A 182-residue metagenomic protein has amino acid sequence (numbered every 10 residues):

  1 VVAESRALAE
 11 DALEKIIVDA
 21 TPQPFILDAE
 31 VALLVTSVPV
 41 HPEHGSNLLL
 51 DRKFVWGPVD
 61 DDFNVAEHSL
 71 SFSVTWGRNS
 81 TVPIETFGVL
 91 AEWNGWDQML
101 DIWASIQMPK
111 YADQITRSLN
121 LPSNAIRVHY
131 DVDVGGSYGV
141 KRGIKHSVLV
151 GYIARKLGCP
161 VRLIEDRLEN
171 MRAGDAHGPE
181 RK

Functional and structural regions predicted by a protein language model:
V1-A12, I16, Y138-K182: Glycine-rich and small/hydrophobic secondary-structure elements
V1-Q114, G139: Extended, polar/acidic
I16-V18, T116-L121, P179-E180: Short, solvent-exposed amphipathic alpha-helical segments in soluble enzyme and RNA/protein-processing domains
L70-V74, I102-A104, I126-Y130, V161-D166: General beta-strand structural signal in soluble alpha/beta enzymes
W76, P109-K110, D133-G135, R167-M171: Short acidic loop-to-helix transition motifs that present clustered carboxylates
V89-G95, D113-A125, V148-L163: Proline/glycine-anchored alpha-helix kink/cap motifs
W93-D97, Y130-V134, R167: Short, histidine-centered active-site or binding-site loop motifs used for metal coordination, general acid-base
I126, D133-R142: Glycine/serine-rich anion-binding loops at beta->alpha junctions that coordinate negatively charged ligand groups
